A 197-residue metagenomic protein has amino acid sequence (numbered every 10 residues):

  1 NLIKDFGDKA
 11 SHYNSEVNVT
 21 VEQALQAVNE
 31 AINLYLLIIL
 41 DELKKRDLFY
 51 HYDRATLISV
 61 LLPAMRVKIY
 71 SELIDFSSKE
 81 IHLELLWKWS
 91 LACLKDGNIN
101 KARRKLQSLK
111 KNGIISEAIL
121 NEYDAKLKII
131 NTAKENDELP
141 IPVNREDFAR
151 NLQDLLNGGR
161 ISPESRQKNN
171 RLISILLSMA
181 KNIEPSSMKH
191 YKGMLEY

Functional and structural regions predicted by a protein language model:
L2-Y50: Charge-enriched, short contiguous segments at helix-coil
D5, L36-Y197: Polyanionic, low-complexity intrinsically disordered segments
